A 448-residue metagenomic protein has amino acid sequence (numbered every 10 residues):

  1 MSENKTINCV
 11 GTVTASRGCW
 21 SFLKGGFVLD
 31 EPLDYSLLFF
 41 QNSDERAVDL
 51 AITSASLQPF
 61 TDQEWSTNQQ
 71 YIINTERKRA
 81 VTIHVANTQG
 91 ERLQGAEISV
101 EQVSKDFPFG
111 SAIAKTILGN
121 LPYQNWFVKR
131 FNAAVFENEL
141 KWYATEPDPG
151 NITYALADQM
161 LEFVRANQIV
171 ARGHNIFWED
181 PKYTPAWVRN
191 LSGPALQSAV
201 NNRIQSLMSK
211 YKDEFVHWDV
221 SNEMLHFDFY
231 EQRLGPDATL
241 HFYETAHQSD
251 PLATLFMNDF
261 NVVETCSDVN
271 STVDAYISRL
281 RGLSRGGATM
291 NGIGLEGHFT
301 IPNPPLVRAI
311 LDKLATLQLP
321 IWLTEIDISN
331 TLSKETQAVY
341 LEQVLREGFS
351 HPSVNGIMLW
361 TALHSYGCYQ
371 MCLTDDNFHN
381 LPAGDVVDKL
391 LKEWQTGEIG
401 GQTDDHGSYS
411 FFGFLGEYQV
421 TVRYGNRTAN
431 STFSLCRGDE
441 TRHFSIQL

Functional and structural regions predicted by a protein language model:
M1-G110, I117, L121-R130, L191 (+2 more regions): Extracellular and organelle-lumenal recognition/adhesion modules and their flexible linkers in secreted
T53-S54, V128-K141, E146, I204 (+6 more regions): Aromatic- and acid-rich polysaccharide-binding/catalytic face of secreted or lumenal carbohydrate-active enzymes
S66-T67, I72, Y183, V188-L191 (+9 more regions): Aromatic-rich peripheral "rim/lid" segments of glycoside hydrolase catalytic domains that contact and position glycan
V103, P108-A114, H217-V220, L240-V273 (+3 more regions): Aromatic-lined carbohydrate-recognition surfaces of secreted/lumenal glycan-active proteins
A112-L121, W142-A155, K182, L225-G235 (+4 more regions): Acidic-and-aromatic substrate-binding clefts and catalytic sites of carbohydrate-active enzymes
K115-V128, Q197-M208, N270-S284, V307 (+1 more regions): Short, acidic/polar
A133-P147, L156-V263: Substrate-binding cleft and catalytic face of glycoside hydrolase catalytic domains, especially the flexible beta-alpha
N167-I176, A288, E296-N303, A362-L363: His-enriched metal-coordination microenvironments in redox/metal-binding proteins
